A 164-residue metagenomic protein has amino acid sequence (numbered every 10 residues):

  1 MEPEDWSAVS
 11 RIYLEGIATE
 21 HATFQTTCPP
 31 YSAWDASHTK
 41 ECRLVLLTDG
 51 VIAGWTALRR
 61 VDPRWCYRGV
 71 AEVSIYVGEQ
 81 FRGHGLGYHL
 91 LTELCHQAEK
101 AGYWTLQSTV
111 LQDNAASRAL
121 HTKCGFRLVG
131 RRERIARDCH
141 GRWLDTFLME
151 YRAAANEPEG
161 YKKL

Functional and structural regions predicted by a protein language model:
M1-V9: A short beta-loop-alpha structural element at the N-terminal edge of CoA-dependent acyl/N-acetyltransferase catalytic
S10-T27: Helix-loop element at the rim of GNAT/NAT acetyltransferase active sites that forms part of the acceptor-substrate
T26-Q80, L91-T92, R152-A153: Acetyl-CoA-dependent GNAT
A57, Q107-V110, T122, R127-L144: Conserved catalytic-core motifs of GNAT/GCN5-like acyltransferases
R82, S108-R118: Conserved beta-strand-loop-alpha-helix junction that forms the acyl-donor binding cleft
G83-A98, R118-K123: Conserved acetyl-CoA-binding loop-helix of GNAT-fold acetyltransferases
A98-V110: Conserved GNAT acetyl-CoA-binding A-motif
R134-L164: C-terminal "cap" of GNAT-fold acetyltransferases
